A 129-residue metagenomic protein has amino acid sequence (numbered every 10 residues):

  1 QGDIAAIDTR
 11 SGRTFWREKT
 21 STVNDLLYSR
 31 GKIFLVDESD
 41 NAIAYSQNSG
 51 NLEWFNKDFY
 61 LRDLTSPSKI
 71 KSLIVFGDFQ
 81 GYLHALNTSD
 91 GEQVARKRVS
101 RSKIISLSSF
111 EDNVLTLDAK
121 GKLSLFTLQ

Functional and structural regions predicted by a protein language model:
Q1-Q129: Extracytoplasmic/lumenal domain signature
